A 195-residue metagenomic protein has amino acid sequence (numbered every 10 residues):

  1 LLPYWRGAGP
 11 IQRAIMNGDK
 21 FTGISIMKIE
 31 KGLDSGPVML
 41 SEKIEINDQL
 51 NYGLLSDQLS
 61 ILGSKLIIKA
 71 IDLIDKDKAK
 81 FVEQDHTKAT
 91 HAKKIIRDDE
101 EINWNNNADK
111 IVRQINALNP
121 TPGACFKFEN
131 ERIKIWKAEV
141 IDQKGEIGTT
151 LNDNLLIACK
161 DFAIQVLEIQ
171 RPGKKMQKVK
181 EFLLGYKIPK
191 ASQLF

Functional and structural regions predicted by a protein language model:
L1-H91: Donor/substrate-binding cores of folate-linked one-carbon enzymes
Y4-A8, W104, K175: Alpha-helix N-cap/helix-start motif
G23, D98, N130-R132: A generic structural signal for alpha->beta connector loops
L33, V38, I44, H91 (+4 more regions): Short clusters of hydrophobic/aromatic residues that line enzyme substrate/ligand-binding pockets
E42, D98-E100, F162-I164: Short amphipathic alpha-helical segments
K69-K127: Active-site-lining helix/loop region of Rossmann-like oxidoreductase modules
N105-F195: An anion-binding loop in the catalytic cleft
